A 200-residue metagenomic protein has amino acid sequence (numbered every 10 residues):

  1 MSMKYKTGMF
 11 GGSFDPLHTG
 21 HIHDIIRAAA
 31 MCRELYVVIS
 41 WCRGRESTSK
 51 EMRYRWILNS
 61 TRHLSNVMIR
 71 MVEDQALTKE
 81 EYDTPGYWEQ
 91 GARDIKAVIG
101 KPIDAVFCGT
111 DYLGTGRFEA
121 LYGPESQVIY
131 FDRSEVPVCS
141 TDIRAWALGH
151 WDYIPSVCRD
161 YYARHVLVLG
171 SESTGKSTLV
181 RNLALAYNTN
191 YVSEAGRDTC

Functional and structural regions predicted by a protein language model:
S2-H165: Nucleotidyltransferase catalytic core that binds NTPs
V168: Hydrophobic anchor at the beta1->P-loop junction of P-loop NTPases
E172: The conserved Walker
K176: Conserved lysine of the Walker
L179, L183: Hydrophobic positions on the alpha1 helix immediately C-terminal to the Walker A/P-loop
L185-C200: Conserved substrate/cofactor phosphate-moiety recognition/catalytic segment in nucleotide-dependent phosphotransferases
